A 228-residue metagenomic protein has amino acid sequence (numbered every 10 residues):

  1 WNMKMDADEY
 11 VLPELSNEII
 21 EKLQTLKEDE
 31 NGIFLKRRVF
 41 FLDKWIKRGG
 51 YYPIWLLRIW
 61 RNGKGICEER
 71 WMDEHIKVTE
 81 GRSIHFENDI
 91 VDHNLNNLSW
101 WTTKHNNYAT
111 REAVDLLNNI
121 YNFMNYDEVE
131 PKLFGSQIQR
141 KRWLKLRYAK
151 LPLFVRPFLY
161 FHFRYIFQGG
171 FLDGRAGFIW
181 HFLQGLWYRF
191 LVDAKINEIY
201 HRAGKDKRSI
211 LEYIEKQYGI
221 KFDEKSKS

Functional and structural regions predicted by a protein language model:
N2-M5, L12-Y200, I210, D223 (+1 more regions): Catalytic-site signature of metal-activated, phosphate-bearing donor transferases, centered on the GT-A/GT-A-like
D206, E215-K227: C-terminal-biased regions
